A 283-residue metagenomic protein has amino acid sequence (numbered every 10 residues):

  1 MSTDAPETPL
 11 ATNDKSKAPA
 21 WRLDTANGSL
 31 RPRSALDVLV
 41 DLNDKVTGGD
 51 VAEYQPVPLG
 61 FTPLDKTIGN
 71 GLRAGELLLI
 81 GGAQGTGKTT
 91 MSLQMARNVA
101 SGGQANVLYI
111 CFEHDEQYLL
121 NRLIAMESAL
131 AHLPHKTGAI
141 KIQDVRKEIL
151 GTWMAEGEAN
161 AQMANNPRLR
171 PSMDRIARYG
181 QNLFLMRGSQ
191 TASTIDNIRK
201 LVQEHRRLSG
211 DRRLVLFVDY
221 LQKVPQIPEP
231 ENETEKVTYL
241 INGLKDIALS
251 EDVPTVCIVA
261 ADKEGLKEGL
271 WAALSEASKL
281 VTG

Functional and structural regions predicted by a protein language model:
M1-L23: Accessory, often N-terminal, substrate/partner-engagement and coupling regions that sit outside the core NTP/cofactor
T3, L123-A129, N232, L270-A273: Short secondary-structure boundary/capping segments
K17, W21-I140, M173-D174: The Walker A/P-loop phosphate-binding site
L79, F184-R187, V215-F217, V256: Structural motif
Q104-G210: Cytosolic-facing regulatory segments adjacent to core modules
E116-N121, A129-H132, V224-P228, E264-L270: Switch/connector loops and helix/strand junctions flanking conserved nucleotide-binding motifs in nucleotide-processing
R199-Q203, R212-I247: Helical hairpin unit composed of two closely spaced alpha helices linked by a short loop
E235-G283: Phosphate-binding/switch region of NTP-binding enzymes
